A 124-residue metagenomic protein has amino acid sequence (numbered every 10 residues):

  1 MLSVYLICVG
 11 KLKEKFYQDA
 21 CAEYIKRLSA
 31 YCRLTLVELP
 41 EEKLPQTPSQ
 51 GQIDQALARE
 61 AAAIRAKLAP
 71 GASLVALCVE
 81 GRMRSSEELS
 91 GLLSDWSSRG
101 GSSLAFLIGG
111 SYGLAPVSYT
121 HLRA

Functional and structural regions predicted by a protein language model:
L2-L28: N-terminal beta1-alpha1 ligand-phosphate binding loop
S3-I7, T35-V37, A105: A structural signal for isolated positions on well-ordered beta-strands in alpha/beta enzyme cores
R27-Y31, S97-R99: Arginine/glycine-rich "motif VI" loop of SF2 helicases in the C-terminal RecA-like domain
Y31-K43: A short beta-strand-loop structural module common to alpha/beta enzyme folds
P40-S102: S-adenosyl-L-methionine/SAH cofactor-binding core of RNA-modifying enzymes
G109: Rossmann-fold NAD(P)-binding glycine/threonine-rich loop
Y112-S118: Short, glycine/polar-rich helix-capping loops at beta-to-alpha or helix-loop-helix junctions that flank or form
T120-A124: Conserved small/polar residues in nucleotide/adenosyl-binding loops
